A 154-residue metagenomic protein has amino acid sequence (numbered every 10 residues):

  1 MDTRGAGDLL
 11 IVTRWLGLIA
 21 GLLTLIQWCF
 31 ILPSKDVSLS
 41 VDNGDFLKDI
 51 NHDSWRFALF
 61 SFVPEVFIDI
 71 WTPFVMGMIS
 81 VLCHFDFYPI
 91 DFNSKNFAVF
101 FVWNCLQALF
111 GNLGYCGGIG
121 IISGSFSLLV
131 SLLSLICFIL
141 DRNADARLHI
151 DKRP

Functional and structural regions predicted by a protein language model:
M1-P154: Long, distal/terminal scaffolding or interaction modules with repetitive or compositionally biased sequence
